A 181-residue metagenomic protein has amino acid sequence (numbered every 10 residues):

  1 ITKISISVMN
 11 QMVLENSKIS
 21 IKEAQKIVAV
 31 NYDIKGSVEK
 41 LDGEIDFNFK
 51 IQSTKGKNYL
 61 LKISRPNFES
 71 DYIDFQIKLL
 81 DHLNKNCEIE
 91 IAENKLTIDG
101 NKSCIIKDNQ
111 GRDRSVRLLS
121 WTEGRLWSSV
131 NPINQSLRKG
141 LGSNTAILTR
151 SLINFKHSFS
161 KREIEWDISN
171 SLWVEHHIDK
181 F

Functional and structural regions predicted by a protein language model:
V8-I34: Juxta-kinase regulatory segment immediately upstream of eukaryotic protein kinase catalytic domains
D33-F49: ATP-binding glycine-rich phosphate-binding loop
I51-T54: Active-site beta-strand termini and strand-to-loop segments that position acidic
L60: Glycine-rich ATP phosphate-binding loop
I63-Q110, V130, Q135-K139: A conserved alpha-helical element in kinase catalytic cores
G100, L118-V130, H176-K180: A glycine-centered beta->alpha junction motif in the catalytic cores of kinase/phosphotransferase enzymes
N131-F181: A cross-family kinase active-site recognition segment
